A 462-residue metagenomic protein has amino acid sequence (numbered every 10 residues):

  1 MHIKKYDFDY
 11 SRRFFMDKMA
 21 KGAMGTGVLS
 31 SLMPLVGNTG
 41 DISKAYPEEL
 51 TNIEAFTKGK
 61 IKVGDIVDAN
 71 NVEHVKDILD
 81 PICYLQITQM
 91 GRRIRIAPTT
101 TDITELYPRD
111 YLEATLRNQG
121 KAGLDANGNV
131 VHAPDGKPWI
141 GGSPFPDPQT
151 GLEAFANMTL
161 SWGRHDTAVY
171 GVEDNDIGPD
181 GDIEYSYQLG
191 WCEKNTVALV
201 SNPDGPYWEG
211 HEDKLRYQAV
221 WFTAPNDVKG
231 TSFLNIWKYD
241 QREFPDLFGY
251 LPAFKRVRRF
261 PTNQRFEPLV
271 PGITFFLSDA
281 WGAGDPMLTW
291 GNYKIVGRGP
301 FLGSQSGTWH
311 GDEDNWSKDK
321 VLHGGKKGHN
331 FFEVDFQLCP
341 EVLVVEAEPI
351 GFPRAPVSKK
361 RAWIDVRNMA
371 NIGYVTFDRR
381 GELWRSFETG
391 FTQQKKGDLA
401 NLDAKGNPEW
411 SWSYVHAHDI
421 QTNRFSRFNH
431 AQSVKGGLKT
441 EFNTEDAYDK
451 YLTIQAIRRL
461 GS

Functional and structural regions predicted by a protein language model:
M1-S31, V36-N38: N-terminal secretory signal peptides
I42-F244: Solvent-exposed N-terminal domain segments of exported/luminal and surface proteins
Q119-G120, S186-H211, A219-A224, W281-A362 (+1 more regions): Extended beta-strand-rich segments in extracellular/periplasmic secretory proteins, especially within noncatalytic
T223-P225, F248-P252, E348-I350, F377 (+1 more regions): A generic structural motif
D227-V228, D240-Q241, Q337, F352-P356 (+1 more regions): Short glycine/serine/proline-enriched coil/turn segments at secondary-structure junctions
F233-G307, E313, D319: Acidic, serine/threonine- and glycine-rich low-complexity intrinsically disordered segments that serve as flexible
K294, P300, A400-Q455, R459-S462: Cysteine/selenocysteine-centered motifs that mediate thiol-based redox chemistry or coordinate metal-sulfur cofactors
P353-A431: C-terminal soluble interaction/assembly domains
